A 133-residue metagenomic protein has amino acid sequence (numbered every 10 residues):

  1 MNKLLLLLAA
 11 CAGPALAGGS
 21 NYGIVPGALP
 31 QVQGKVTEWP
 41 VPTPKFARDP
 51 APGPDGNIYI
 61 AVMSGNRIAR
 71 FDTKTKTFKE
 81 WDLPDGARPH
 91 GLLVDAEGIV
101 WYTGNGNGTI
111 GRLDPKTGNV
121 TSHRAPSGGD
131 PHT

Functional and structural regions predicted by a protein language model:
N2-L8: Sec-dependent signal peptide recognition, specifically the positively charged N-region followed immediately by
L8-A17: Hydrophobic h-region of N-terminal signal peptides that target proteins for export in Gram-negative bacteria
G23-K45: A short helix->beta-strand "capping" segment at the edge of beta-propeller domains
L29, I68-F71, I110-L113: Hydrophobic/aromatic beta-strand positions that recur at structurally equivalent sites within the blades
T37-P40, T77-D82, N119-R124: A short beta-strand motif characteristic of beta-propeller blades
P42-D55, D85-I99, G128-T133: Beta-rich, blade/repeat-based domains predominating in secreted/periplasmic proteins but also intracellular
I58-S64, V100-G106: Conserved beta-strand positions in repeat-built beta-propeller and related beta-rich domains
D72-K76, D114-G118: Short loop/turn segments that connect beta-strands within beta-propeller blades
